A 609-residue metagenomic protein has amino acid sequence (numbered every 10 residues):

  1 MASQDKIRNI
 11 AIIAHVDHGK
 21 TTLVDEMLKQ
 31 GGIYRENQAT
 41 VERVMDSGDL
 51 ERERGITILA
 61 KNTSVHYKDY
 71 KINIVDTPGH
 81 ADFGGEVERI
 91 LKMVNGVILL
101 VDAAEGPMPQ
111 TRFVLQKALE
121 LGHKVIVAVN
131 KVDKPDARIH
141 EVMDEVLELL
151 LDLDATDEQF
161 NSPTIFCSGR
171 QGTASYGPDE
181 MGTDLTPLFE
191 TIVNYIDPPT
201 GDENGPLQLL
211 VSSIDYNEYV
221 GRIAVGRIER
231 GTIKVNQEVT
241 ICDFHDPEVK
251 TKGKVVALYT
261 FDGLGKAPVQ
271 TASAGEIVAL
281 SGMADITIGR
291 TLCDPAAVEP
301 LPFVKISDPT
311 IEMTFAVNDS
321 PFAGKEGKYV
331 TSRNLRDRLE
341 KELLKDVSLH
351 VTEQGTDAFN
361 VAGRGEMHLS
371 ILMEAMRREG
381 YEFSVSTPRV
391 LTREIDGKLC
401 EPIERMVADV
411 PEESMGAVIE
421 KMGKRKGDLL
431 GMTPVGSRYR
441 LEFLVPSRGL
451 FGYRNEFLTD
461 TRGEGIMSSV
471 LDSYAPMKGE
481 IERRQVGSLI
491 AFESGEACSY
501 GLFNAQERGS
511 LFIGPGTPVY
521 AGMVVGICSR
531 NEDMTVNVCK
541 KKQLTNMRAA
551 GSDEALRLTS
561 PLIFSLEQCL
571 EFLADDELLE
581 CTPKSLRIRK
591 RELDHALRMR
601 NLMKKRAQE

Functional and structural regions predicted by a protein language model:
M1-V101, E105, E145, I214-N217: P-loop NTPase switch module centered on the Walker A-proximal segment
D5-G19, A81, A104-Q116, G122-K124 (+13 more regions): Conserved structured catalytic cores and adjacent interaction surfaces of nucleotide-binding/hydrolyzing enzymes
D17, L23, G55, I74-D76 (+17 more regions): Residue-level signature of catalytic and energy-coupling elements of molecular machines, predominantly ATP/GTP-dependent
A39-E42, V127, L153-I165, P199-L210 (+9 more regions): Interdomain boundary/hinge elements
K124, K134-N194: Canonical P-loop GTPase G-domain recognition
Q208-M313, P321-K325, V486, G495-T545 (+2 more regions): Conserved nucleotide-binding/hydrolysis modules and their immediate coupling elements across P-loop/ASCE NTPase motors
F261, K266-V269, C400, V445 (+3 more regions): Long insertion/accessory domains within large nucleic-acid-processing enzymes
S320-L343, A555, T559: A short, contiguous, amphipathic alpha-helix enriched in charged residues
